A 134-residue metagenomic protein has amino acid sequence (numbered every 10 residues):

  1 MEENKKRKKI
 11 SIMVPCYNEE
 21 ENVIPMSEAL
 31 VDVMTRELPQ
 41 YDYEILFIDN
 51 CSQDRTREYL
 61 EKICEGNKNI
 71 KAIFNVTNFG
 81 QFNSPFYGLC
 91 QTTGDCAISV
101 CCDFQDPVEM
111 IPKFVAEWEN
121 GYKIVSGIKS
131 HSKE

Functional and structural regions predicted by a protein language model:
M1-E134: Structured catalytic core of nucleotide-sugar glycosyltransferases
